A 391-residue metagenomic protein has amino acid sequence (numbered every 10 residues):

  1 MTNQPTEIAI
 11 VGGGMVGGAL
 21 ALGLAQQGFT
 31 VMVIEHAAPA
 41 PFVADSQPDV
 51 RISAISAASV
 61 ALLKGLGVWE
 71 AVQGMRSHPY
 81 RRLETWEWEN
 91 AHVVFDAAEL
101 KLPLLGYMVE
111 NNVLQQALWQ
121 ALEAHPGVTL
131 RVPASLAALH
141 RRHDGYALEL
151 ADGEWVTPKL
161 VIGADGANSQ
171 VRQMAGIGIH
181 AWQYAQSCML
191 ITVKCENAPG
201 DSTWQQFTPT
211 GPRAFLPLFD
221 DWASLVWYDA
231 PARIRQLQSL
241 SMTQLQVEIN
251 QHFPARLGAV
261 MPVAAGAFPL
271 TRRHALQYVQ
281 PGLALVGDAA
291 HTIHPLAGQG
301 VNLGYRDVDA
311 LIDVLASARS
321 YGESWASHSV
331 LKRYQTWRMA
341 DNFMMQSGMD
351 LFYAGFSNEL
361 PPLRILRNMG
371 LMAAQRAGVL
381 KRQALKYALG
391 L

Functional and structural regions predicted by a protein language model:
N3-Q4, M75-M174, W182-S187: Conserved N-terminal helical subregion
E7-V33: N-terminal Rossmann-like FAD-binding beta1-loop-alpha1 element of flavoenzymes
V16, P39, N168: Conserved Rossmann-like nucleotide-cofactor binding loop
A25-P48: Glycine-rich FAD pyrophosphate-binding loop
Q47-E84: N-terminal FAD cofactor-binding segment of flavoenzymes
L63, A147, L160-A265, L270: Conserved FAD-binding catalytic core of PHBH/FMO-like flavoproteins
R235-Y321, W325-A326: FAD/FMN-dependent oxidoreductases across multiple families
D313-L391: C-terminal helical "tail/cap" subdomain of flavin- and related membrane-associated enzymes
